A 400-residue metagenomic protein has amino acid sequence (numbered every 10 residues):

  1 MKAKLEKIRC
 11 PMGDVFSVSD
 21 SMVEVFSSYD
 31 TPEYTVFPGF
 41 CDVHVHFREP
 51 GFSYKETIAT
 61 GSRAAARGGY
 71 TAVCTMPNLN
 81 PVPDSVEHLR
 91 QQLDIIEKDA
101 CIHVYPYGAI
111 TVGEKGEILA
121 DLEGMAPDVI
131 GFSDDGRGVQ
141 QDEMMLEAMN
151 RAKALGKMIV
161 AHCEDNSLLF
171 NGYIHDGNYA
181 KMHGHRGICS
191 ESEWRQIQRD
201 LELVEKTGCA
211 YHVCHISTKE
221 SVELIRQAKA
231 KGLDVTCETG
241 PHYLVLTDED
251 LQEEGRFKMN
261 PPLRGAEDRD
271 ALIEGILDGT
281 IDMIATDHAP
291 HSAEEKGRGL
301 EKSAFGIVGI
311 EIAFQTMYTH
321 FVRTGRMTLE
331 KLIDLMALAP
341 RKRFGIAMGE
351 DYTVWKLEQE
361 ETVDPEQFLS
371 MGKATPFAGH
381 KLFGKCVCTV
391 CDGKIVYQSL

Functional and structural regions predicted by a protein language model:
M1-D30: N-terminal metal-binding scaffold of metallo-dependent hydrolase/deaminase domains
I8, G299-K302, E350-L400: C-terminal cap of metal-dependent C-N hydrolases
P32-D99: Metal-associated gating/positioning segment near the N- to mid-region
E33, H44, A65, G69 (+10 more regions): Divalent metal-coordination and catalytic microenvironments
V43-E56, P77-L79, Y105-I118, G136 (+1 more regions): Active-site mouth loops of central-metabolism enzymes
D94-I110: A glycine-rich helix N-cap at a beta->alpha junction
L119-I284: Histidine/acidic residue-rich metal-binding segments in metalloenzymes
M182-G208, L277-D278, D282-I284, A289-W355: His/Asp/Glu-enriched, well-ordered alpha-helical/loop segment that forms or immediately abuts the divalent-metal
